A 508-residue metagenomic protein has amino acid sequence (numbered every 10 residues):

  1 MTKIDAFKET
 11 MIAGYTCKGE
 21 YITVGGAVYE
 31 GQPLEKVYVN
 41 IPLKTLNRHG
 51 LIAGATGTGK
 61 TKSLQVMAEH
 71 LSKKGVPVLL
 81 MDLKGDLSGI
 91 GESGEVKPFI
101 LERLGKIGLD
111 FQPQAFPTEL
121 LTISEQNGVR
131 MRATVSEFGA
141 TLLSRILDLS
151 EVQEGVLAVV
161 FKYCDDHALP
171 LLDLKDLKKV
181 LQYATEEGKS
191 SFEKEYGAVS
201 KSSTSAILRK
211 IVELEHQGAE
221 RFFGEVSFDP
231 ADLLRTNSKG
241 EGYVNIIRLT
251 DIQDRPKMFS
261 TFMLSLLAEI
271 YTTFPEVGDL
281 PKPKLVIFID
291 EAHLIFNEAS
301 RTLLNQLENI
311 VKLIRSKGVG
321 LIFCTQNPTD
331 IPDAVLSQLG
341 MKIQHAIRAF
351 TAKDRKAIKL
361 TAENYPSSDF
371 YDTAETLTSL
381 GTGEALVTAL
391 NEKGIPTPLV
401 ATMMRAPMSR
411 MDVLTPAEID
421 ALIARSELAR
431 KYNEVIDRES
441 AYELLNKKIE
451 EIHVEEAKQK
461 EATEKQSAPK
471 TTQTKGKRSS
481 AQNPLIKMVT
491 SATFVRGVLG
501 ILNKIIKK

Functional and structural regions predicted by a protein language model:
M1-T16, V28, R130-S136, I343 (+2 more regions): Conserved P-loop NTPase motor module
T2-K3, V66-A68, G91-I107, N309-I395: Conserved ATP-driven motor cores of ASCE-family P-loop NTPases powering translocation/secretion/packaging/pilus
A13-Y38: N-terminal pre-Walker A segment at the start of P-loop NTPase domains
Q32-L43, L233-R235: Pre-Walker A adenine-sensing motif
V37, T45-G50, E241-N245: Pre-Walker A (Motif I) flank of P-loop NTPase domains
I52-T56, A299, P328: The conserved Walker
K60: Conserved lysine of the Walker
A68-V78, G85-N309, V335, S379-L380 (+1 more regions): P-loop NTPase motor domains
